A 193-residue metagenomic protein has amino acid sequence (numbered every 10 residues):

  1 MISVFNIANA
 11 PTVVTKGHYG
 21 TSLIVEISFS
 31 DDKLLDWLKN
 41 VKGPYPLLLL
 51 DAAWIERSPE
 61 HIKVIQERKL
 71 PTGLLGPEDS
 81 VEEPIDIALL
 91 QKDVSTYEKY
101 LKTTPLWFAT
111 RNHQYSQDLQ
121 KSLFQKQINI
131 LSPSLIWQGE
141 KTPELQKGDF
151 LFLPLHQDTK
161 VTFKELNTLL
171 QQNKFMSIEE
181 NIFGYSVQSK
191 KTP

Functional and structural regions predicted by a protein language model:
V4-E83: Active-site beta->alpha N-cap acidic-glycine motif
V81-P193: Catalytic domains of cell-wall/extracellular-matrix polysaccharide-remodeling enzymes, centered on de-N-acetylation
